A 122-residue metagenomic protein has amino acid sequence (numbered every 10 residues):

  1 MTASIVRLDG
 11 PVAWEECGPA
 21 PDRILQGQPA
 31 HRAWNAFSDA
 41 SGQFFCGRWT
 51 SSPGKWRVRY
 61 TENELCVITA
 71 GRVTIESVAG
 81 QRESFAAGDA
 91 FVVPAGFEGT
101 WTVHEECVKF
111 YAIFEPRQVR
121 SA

Functional and structural regions predicted by a protein language model:
M1-Q43: A short, N-terminal "cap"/entry segment at the start of jelly-roll beta-barrel domains of the cupin/DSBH fold
G42-Y60, P94-A95: Conserved short histidine dyad/triad with adjacent acidic residue
S51, Y60-I75: Short, conserved beta-strand element in jelly-roll/cupin
K55, E64-L65, R72, E98 (+1 more regions): Structural motif
V58, I75, K109-Y111: Short hydrophobic/aromatic-rich beta-strand segments that constitute the beta-sheet cores of beta-sandwich/beta-barrel
E76-V78, T102: A generic structural motif
A79-A95: Short acidic-glycine-tyrosine-enriched beta hairpin
A87, A95-V119: Ligand-binding loop in jelly-roll beta-barrel domains
